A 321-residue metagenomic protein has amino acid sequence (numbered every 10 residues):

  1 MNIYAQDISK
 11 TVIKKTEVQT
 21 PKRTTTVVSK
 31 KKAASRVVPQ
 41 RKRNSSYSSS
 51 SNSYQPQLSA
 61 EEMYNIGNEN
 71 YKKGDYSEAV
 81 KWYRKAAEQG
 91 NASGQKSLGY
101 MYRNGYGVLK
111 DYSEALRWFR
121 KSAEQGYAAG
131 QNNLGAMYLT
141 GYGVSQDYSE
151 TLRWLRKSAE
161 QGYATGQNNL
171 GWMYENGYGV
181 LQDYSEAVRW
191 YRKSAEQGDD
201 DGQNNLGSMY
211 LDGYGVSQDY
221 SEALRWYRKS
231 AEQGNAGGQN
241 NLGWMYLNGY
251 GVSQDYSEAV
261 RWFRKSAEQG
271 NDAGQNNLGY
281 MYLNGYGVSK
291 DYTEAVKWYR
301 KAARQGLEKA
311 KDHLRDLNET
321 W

Functional and structural regions predicted by a protein language model:
I3-R43: N-terminal propeptides/low-complexity segments immediately following signal peptides in secreted or periplasmic proteins
Y47-E62: TPR-adjacent "capping" and linker segments in tetratricopeptide-repeat scaffold/adaptor proteins
L58, M63, N70-Y71, D75 (+19 more regions): Short helix-capping/linker turns of helical repeat alpha-solenoids
E62-K72, S97-N104, N133-T140, N169-N176 (+4 more regions): Hydrophobic face of amphipathic alpha-helices that form TPR/SEL1-like repeat modules and related alpha-solenoid
K301-W321: Terminal, low-structured helical/coil segments at or just beyond the last alpha-helical repeat
